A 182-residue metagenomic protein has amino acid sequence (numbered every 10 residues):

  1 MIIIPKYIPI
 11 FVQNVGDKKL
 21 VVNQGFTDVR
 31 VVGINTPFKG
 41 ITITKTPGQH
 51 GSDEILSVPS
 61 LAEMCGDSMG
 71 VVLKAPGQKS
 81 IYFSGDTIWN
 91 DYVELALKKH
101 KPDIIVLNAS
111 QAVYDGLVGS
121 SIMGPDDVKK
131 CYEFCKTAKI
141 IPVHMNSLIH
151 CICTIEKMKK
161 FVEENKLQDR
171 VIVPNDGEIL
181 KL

Functional and structural regions predicted by a protein language model:
M1, I10-F11, I88-D176: Cap/insert and terminal regions of metallo-dependent hydrolase folds
M1-T36, P47-D53: Active-site HxH/HxHxD metal-binding segment of metal-dependent hydrolases
I4, T44-G51, L73-F83, D103-S110 (+3 more regions): Metallo-beta-lactamase
N23-G25, P37-K39, G77, N165-L167: Short, structurally constrained coil/turn elements that cap an alpha-helix or connect an alpha-helix to the following
G25-R30, I43, H50-S52, D126-K130 (+2 more regions): Ligand-binding grooves and catalytic loops that recognize ribose/phosphate and carbohydrate rings, and esterified lipid
R30-K99, D176-L182: Core dinuclear metal-dependent hydrolase active-site scaffold
